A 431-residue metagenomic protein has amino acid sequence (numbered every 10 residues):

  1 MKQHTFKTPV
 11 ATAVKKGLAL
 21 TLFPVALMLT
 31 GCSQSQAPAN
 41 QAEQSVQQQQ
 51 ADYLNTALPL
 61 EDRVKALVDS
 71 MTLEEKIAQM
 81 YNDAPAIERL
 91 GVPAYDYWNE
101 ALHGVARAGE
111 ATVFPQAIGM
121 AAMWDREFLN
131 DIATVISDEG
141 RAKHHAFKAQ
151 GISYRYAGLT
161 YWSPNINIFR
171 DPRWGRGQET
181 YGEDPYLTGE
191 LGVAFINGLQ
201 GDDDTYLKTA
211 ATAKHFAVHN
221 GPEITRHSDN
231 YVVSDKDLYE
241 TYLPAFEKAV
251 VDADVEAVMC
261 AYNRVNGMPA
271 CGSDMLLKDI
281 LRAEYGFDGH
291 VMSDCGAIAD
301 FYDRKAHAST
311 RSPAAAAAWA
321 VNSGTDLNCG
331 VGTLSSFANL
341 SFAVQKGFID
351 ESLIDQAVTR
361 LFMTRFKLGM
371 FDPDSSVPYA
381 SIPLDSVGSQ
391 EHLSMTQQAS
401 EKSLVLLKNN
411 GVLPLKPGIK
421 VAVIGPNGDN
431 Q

Functional and structural regions predicted by a protein language model:
M1-A13: N-terminal secretory signal peptides that target proteins for export/translocation
P9, A26, Q36-P38: Intrinsically disordered, low-complexity serine/threonine-rich segments
V14, L18, R107-G109: Intrinsically disordered, low-complexity Ser/Thr/Pro-rich tracts
G17-T30: Bacterial N-terminal signal peptides
C32-Q431: Glycoside hydrolase catalytic-domain context in secreted enzymes
